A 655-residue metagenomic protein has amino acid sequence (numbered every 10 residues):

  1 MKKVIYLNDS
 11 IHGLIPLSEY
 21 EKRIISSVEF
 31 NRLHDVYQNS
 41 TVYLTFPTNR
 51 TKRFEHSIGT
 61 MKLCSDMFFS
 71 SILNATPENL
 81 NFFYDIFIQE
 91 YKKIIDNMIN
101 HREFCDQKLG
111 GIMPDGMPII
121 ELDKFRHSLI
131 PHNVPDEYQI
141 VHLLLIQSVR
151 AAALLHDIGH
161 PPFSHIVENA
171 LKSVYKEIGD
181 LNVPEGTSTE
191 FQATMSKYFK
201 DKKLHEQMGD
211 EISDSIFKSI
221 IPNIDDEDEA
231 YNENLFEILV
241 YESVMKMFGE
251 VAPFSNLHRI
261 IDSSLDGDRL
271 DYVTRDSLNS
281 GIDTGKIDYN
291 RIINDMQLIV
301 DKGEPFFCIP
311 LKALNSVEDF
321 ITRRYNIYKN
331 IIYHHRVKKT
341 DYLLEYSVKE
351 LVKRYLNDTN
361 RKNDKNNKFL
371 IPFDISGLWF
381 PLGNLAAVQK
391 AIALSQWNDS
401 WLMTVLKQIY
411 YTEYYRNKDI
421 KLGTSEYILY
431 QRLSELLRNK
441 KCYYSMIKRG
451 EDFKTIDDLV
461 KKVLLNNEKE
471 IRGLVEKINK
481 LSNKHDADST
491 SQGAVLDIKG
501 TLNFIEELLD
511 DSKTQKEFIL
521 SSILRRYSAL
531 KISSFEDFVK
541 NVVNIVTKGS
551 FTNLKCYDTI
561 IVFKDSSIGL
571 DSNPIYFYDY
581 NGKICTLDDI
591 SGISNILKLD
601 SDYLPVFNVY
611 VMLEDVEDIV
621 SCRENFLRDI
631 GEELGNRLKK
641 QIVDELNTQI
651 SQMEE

Functional and structural regions predicted by a protein language model:
M1-A151, I158-E655: Histidine-centered, transition-metal-coordinating active-site segments
